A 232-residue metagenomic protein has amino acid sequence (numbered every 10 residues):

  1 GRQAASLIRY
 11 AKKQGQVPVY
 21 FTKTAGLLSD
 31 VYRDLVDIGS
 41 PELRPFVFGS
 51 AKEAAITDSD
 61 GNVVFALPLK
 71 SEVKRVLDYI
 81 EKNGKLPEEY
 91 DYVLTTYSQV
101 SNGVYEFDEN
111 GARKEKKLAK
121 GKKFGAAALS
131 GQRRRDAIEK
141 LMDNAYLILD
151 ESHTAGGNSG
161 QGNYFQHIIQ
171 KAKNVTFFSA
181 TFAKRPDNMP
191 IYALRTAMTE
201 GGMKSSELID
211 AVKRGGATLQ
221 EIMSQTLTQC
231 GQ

Functional and structural regions predicted by a protein language model:
G1-Y164, Q170-K173, E200-L219: SF2 helicase/translocase NTPase motor core, specifically the RecA-like lobe 1 inter-motif segment between Walker
S152, N158, P186, A217-Q232: Interdomain linker/hinge connecting the two RecA-like lobes of the SF2 helicase core
H153, K171-P190: Conserved helicase ATPase motor motifs in RecA-like P-loop NTPase domains
Y192-A197: Conserved AAA+ ATPase "sensor/coupling" helix adjacent to the nucleotide-binding pocket
